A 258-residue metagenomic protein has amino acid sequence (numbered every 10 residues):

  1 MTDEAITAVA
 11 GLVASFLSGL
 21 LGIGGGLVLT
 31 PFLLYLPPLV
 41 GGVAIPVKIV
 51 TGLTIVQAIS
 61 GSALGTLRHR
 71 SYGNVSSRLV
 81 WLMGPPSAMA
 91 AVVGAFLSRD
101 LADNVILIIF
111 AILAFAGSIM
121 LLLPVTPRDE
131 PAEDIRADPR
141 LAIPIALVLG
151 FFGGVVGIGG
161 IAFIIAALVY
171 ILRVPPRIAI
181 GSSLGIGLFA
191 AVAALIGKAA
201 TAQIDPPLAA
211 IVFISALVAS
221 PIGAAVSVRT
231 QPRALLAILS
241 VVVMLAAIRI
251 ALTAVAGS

Functional and structural regions predicted by a protein language model:
M1-G24, V28-I49, L64-V155, Y170-I171 (+2 more regions): Juxtamembrane transmembrane-helix boundary motif
L29, G160-I164: Hydrophobic/aromatic end-of-helix segments at the C-terminal termini of transmembrane alpha-helices
L53-A63, M89-A90, I186-A193: Membrane-embedded alpha-helical segments of transport systems, primarily multispan ion/solute transporters
T54-A58, G84, S183-G187, L208-A209 (+1 more regions): Short hydrophobic/aromatic, small-residue-rich stretches within specific transmembrane helices of secondary active
V156, G160, L184: Short, contiguous, pocket-lining structural segments that sit at or immediately flank catalytic/ligand-binding sites
